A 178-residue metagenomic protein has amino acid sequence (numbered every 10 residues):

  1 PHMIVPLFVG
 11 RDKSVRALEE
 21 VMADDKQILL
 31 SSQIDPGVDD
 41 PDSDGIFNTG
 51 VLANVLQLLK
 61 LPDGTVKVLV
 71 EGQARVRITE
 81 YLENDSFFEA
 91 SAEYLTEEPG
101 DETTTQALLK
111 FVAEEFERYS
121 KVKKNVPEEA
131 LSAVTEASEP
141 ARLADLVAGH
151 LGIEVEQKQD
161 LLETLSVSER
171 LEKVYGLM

Functional and structural regions predicted by a protein language model:
P1-M178: N-terminal low-complexity, acidic/polar interaction/targeting segments
